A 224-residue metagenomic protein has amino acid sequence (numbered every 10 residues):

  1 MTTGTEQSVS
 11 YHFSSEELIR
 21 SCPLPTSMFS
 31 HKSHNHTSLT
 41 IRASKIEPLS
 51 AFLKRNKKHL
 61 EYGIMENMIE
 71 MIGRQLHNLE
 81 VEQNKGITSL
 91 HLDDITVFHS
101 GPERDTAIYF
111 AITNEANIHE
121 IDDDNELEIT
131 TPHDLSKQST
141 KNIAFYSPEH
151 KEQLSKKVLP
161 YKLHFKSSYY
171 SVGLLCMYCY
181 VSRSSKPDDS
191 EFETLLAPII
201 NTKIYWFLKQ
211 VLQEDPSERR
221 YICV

Functional and structural regions predicted by a protein language model:
P23-G63: Conserved structural core of kinase catalytic domains
M68-I69: Activation segment signature within eukaryotic-like protein kinase domains
G73-G86: Protein kinase catalytic-loop region centered on the HRD/HxD motif
T88-E149: Activation segment/activation loop of eukaryotic-type protein kinase catalytic domains
H150-F165: Conserved end of the kinase activation segment
I199-E214: Conserved C-terminal C-lobe helix
Q210-V224: A conserved short helix/loop substructure at the end of the activation segment of eukaryotic-like protein kinase domains
